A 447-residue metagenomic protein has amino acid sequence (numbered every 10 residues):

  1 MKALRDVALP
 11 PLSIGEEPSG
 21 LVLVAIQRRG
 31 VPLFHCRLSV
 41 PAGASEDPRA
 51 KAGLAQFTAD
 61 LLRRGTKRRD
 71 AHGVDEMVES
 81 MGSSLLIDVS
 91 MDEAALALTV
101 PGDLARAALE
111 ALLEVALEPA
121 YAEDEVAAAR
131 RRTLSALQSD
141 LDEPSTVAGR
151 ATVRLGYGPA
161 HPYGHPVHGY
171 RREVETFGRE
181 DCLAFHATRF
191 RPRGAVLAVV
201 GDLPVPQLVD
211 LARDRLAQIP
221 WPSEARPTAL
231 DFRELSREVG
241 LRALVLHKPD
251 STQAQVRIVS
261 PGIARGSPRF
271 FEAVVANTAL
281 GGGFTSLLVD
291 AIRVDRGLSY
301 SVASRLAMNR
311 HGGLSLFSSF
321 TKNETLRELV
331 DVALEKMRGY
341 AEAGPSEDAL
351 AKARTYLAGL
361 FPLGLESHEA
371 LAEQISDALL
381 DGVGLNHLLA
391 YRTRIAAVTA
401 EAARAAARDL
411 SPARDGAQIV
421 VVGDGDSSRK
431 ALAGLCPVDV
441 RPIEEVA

Functional and structural regions predicted by a protein language model:
M1-A8, P159, Y163, V167 (+4 more regions): An aromatic/glycine/proline-enriched structural segment found at the starts of mature extracellular/organellar domains
M1-L33: N- or domain-start disorder-to-order transition segments that initiate the globular core
V24-I26, V31-D60, R69-E118, S145-R172 (+4 more regions): M16 family metallopeptidases and their MPP-like homologs
V89-L98, D124-S135: Short, glycine/charge-rich beta-strand/loop segments that flank catalytic centers and engage negatively charged groups
R106-A107, V205-V209, P268, T325-L329 (+1 more regions): Short, conserved charged micro-motifs
L113-E123, D214-S223, E335-G344, L435-E444: A common structural junction motif
A396-L410: A short, acidic, amphipathic alpha-helical segment used as a generic capping/interface helix at domain edges
